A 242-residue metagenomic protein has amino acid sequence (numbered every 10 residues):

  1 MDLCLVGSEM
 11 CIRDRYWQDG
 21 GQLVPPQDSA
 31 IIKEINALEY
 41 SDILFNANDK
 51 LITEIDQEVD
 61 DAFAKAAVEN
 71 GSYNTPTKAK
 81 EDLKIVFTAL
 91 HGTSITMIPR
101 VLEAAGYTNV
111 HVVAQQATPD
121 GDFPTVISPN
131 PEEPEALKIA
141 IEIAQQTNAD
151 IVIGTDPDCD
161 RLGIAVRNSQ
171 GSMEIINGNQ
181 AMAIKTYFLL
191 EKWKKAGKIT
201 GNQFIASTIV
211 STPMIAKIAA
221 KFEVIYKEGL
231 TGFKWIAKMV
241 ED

Functional and structural regions predicted by a protein language model:
M1-G7, C11-I12: Single conserved hydrophobic/aromatic residue that forms the stacking wall/gate of nucleotide- or nucleobase-binding
R13-A136, A144: Gly/Ser/Thr-enriched, mixed-charge loops and adjacent short helices that form phosphate/oxyanion-binding elements
D14-D19, I164-I176: A short, glycine/acidic-enriched catalytic loop
P26, E34-V59, N168-D242: Proline/glycine-rich low-complexity loops and linkers
A37, E69-P76, E142-A149, F188-K195 (+1 more regions): Conserved helix-loop functional segments at active or binding sites
F87, E103, I139-T155, A165-R167: Accessory "access/gating" subregions that flank catalytic or transport cores
A89-I95, C159-R161, S211-P213: Gly/Ser/Thr-rich loops at beta-strand to alpha-helix junctions that form or flank small-molecule/cofactor-binding
